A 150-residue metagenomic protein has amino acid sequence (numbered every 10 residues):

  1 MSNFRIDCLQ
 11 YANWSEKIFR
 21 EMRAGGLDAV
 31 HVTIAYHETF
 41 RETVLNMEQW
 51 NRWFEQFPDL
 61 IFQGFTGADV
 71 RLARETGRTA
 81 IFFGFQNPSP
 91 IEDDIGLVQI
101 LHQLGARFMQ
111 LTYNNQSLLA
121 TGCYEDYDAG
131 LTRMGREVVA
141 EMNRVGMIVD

Functional and structural regions predicted by a protein language model:
M1-L131: N-terminal hydrophobic targeting/anchoring segments and the immediately downstream early-domain regions of hydrolases
N3-F4, G146-I148: Short active-site oxyanion
I61-F62, M147-D150: Catalytic beta/alpha-barrel core
T121-A140, R144-M147: Glycine-rich tight-turn/loop motif centered on a GG-T
